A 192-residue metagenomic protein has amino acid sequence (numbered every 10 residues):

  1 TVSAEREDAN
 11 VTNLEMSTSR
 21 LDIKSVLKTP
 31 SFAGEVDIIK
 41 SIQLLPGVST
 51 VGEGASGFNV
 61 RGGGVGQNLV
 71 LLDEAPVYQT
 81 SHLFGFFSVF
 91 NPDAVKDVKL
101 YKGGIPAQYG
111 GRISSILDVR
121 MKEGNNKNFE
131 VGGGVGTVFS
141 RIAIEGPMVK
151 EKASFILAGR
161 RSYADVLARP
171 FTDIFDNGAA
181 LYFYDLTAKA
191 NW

Functional and structural regions predicted by a protein language model:
S3-P106, I116-D118, K122-E123: Periplasmic N-terminal accessory/gating domains of Gram-negative outer-membrane beta-barrel systems
K40, N59, I116-D118, G132 (+2 more regions): Outer-membrane beta-barrel architecture
E53, R112, N126, G133-T137 (+1 more regions): Transmembrane beta-barrel outer-membrane domains
N68, A94, K127-V131, V149-F155 (+1 more regions): Outer-envelope beta-barrel architecture signal
H82, N128-E130, T172-N177: Extracellular loop and loop/strand-boundary signature of outer-membrane beta-barrel proteins
I105, L167-G178: Hydrophobic alpha-helical membrane segments
N125, R141, Y163-R169: Gram-negative outer-membrane beta-barrel proteins
G136-R161, F175-W192: Transmembrane beta-barrel wall of Gram-negative outer-membrane proteins
